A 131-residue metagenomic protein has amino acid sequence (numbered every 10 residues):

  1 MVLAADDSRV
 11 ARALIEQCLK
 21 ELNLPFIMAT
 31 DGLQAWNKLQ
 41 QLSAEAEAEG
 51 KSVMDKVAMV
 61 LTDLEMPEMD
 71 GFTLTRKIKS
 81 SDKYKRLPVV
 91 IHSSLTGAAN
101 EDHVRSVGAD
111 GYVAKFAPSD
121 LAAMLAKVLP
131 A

Functional and structural regions predicted by a protein language model:
S8-R12: Short acidic/polar segment at the start of the alpha1 helix of CheY-like receiver
A13-Q17, E21, L33: Charged docking surfaces used in two-component/phosphorelay signaling
M28-M59: Acidic, metal-coordinating helix/loop segments flanking the phosphotransfer/catalytic sites of two-component signaling
M66: Receiver (REC) domain active-site loop signature in two-component systems and cognate sites in sensor histidine kinases
F116-A126: C-terminal output helix
